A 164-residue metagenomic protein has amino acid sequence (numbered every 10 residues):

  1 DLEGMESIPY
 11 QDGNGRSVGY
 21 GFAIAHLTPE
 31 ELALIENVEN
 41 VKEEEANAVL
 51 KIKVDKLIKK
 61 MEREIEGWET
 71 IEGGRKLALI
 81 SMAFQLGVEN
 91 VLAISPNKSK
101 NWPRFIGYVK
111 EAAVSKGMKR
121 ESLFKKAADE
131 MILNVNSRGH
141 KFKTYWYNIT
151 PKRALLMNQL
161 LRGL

Functional and structural regions predicted by a protein language model:
L2-M5, R16: N-terminal mature-domain "stem" immediately C-terminal to a signal peptide or N-terminal signal-anchor/transmembrane
M5-Y10, E62-K76, F124-E130: Surface-exposed patches in mature extracellular/periplasmic domains of secreted proteins
Y10, Y20, I24-H26, T70-G73 (+2 more regions): Generic structural "secondary-structure junction" signal
D12-L34, V54: Substrate-binding/active-site groove segments that recognize and process beta-1,4-linked N-acetyl-hexosamine
V18, L79-I80, A127: Residue-level detector of buried hydrophobic side-chain packing in well-ordered secondary-structure elements
L32-G67, G73-V91, S99-E111: Alpha-helical segment that forms one wall of the substrate-binding/catalytic cleft in peptidoglycan-active domains
K51, V88-L164: Long, amphipathic alpha-helical surface segments
